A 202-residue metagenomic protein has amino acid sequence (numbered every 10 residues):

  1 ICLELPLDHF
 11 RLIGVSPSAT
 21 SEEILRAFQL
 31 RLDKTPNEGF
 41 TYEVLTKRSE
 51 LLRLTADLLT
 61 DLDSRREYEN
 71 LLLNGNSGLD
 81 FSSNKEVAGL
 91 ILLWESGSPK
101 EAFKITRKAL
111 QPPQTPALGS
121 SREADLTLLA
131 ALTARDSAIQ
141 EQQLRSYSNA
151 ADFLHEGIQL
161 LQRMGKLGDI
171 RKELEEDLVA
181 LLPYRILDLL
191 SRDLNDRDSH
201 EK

Functional and structural regions predicted by a protein language model:
I1-F40, L51, T55, R66-N74 (+2 more regions): N-terminal J-domain/J-like co-chaperone modules of DnaJ/Hsp40 proteins
F28, P99, T106-R107, P113 (+3 more regions): Inward-facing hydrophobic residues that define packing positions of alpha-helical scaffold repeats
T35, G39, G75, T106 (+5 more regions): Alpha-helical junction/boundary sensor with strong preference for TPR arrays
L59, L93, A134, E141 (+1 more regions): Residue at a conserved register position within TPR or TPR-like alpha-solenoid repeats
G97, R145, N195-D198: Residue-level detector of the short coil/turn that links helix A to helix B within each tetratricopeptide repeat
